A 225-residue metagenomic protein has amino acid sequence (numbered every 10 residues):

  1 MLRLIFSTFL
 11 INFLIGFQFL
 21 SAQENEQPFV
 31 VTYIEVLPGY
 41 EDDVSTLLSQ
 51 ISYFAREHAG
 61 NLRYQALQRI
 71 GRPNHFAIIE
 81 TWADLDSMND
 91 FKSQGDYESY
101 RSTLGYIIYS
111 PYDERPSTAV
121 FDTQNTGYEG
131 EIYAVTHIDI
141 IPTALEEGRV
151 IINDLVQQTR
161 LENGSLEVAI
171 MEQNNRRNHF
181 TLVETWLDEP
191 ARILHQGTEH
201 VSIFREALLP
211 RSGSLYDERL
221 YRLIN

Functional and structural regions predicted by a protein language model:
I5-G16: Bacterial N-terminal signal peptides
F17-A22: Sec/Tat signal peptide C-region and signal peptidase I cleavage site
Q23-P28, Q65-H75, S99-Y133, H137 (+2 more regions): Glycine-rich beta-strand-turn "strand-cap" elements at beta-sheet edges
P28-R63, W82: N-terminal targeting signals for Sec/Tat export/insertion, comprising classic cleavable signal peptides
T32-I34, L47, I51, A55 (+5 more regions): A structural feature that tracks compact, well-ordered secondary-structure segments with a strong bias toward
E35-G39, W82-A83, I138-T143, W186-E189: Structural beta->alpha junctions
Y53-Q65, T81-R115, R160-L166, T185-L220: An amphipathic, aromatic/His-enriched active-site/gating alpha helix that lines ligand/cofactor pockets
E129-E167: Surface-exposed interaction/gating patches
